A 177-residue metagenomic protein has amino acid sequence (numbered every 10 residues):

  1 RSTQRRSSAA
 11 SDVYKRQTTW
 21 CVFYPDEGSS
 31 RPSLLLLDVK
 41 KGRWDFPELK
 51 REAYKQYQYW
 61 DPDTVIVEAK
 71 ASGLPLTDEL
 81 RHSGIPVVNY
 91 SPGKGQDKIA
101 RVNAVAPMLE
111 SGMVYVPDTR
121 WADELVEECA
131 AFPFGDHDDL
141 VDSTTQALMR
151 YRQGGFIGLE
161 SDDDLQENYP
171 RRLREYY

Functional and structural regions predicted by a protein language model:
R1-Y14: Single conserved hydrophobic/aromatic residue that forms the stacking wall/gate of nucleotide- or nucleobase-binding
D12-Q17, L140: Phosphate-binding/switch region of NTP-binding enzymes
T19-F132, Y177: Mg2+-dependent endonuclease catalytic cores in nucleic-acid-processing enzymes, primarily RNase H-like
A122, V126, Q146, Q166: Glycine/Thr-rich phosphate-binding loops that ligate phosphate moieties of nucleotide and other phosphorylated ligands
A147-Y177: Acidic two-metal-ion nuclease catalytic site recognized across multiple nuclease folds, prominently DnaQ/RNase D-T
